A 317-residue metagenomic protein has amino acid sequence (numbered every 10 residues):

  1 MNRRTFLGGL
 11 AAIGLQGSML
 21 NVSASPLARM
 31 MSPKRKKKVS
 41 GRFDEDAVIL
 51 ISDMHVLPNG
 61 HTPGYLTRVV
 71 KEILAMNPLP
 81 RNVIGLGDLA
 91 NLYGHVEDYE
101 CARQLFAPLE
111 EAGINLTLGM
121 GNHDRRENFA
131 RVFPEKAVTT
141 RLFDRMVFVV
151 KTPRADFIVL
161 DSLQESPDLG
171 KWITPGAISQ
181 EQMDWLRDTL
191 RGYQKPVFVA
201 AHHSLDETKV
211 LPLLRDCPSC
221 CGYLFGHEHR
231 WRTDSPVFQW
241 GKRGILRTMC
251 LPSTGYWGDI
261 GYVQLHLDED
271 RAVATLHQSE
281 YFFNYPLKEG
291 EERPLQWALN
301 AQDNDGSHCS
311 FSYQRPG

Functional and structural regions predicted by a protein language model:
N2-A28: N-terminal export signals
S25-Y99, R191: N-terminal active-site segment of His-dependent metallophosphoesterases
L27-K36, S40-R42, H95-R187, R191-Y193 (+5 more regions): Extended active-site neighborhood of metal-dependent phosphoesterases/phosphodiesterases
I51-S52, V83-G87, L116-G121, F198-H202 (+2 more regions): Active-site neighborhood of phospho(di)ester-bond hydrolases with catalytic His/Asp-centered motifs
S52, D161-Q164, H203, Q278: A mature extracytoplasmic/lumenal domain signature
V56, N91, Q164, L205 (+1 more regions): Short, glycine/acidic-enriched loop or turn micro-motifs at the edges of active sites
V56-H61, S166-D168, W257-D259, N284-P286: Short, solvent-exposed loop/turn elements at domain surfaces
H266-G317: A short C-terminal boundary segment appended to hydrolase-like catalytic domains
